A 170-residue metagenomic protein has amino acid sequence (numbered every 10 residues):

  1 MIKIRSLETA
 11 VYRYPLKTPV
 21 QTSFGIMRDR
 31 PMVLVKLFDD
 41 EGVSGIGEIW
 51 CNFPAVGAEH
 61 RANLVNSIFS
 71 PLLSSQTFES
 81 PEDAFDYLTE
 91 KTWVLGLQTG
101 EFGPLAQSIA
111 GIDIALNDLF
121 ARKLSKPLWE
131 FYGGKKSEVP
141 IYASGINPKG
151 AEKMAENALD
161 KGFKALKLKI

Functional and structural regions predicted by a protein language model:
M1-I46, W50-P54: Structured beta-strand/loop patches that form or line metal/cofactor-binding pockets in enzymes
M1-V11, R122-E138: N-terminal amphipathic alpha-helix/helix-capping segment at the start of soluble metabolic enzymes
S6, F38-K123: Metal- or metallocofactor-binding catalytic centers and their adjacent structured scaffolds across diverse enzyme
S23, L105-A106, A143: A generic structural signal for short
L34, D118, A155: Short glycine-/small-residue-rich flexible loop motifs, especially phosphate/cofactor-binding loops
E130-I170: Metal-dependent enolase-superfamily TIM-barrel catalytic cores that perform enediolate-based chemistry
